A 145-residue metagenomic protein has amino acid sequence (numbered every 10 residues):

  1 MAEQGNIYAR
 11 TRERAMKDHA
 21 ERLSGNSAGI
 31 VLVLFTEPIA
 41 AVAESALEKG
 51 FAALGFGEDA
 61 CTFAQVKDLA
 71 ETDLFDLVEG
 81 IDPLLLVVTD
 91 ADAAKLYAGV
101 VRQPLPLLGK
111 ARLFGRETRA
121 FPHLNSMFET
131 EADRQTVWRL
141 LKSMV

Functional and structural regions predicted by a protein language model:
M1-V145: A polyanion-binding, active-site-adjacent surface
